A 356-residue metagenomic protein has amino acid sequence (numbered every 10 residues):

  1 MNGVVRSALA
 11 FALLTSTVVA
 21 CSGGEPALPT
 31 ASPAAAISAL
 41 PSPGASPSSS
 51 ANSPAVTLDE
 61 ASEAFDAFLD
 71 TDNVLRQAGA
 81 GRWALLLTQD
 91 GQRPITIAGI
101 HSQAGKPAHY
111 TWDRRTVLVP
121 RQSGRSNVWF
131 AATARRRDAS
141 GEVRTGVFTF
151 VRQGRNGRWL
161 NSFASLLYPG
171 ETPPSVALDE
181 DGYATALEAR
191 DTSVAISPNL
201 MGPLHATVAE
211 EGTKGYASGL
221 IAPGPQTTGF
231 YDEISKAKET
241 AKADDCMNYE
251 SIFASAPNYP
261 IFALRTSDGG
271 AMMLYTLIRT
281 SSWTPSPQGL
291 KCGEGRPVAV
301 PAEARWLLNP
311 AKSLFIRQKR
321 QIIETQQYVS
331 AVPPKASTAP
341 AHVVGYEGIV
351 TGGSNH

Functional and structural regions predicted by a protein language model:
M1-V19: Sec-dependent bacterial lipoprotein signal peptides
V19-E25: Bacterial signal peptide processing site
T30-S53: Ser/Thr-rich, Proline-interspersed low-complexity disordered segments
S50-Q103, P173-Y249: Core segments of small alpha/beta cavity-forming domains
G99-T145, M247-E294, V298-V300: Surface-exposed, charged secondary-structure patches
G141-A195, G270-L274, L314-H356: Short beta-strand edge/turn micro-motifs at domain boundaries
Q288-P333: C-terminal soluble interaction/assembly domains
